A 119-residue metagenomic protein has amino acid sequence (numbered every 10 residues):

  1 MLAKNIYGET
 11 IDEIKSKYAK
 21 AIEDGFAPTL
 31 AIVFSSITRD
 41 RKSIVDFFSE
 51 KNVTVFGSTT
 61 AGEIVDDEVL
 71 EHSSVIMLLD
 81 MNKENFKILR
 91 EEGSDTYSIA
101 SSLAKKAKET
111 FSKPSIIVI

Functional and structural regions predicted by a protein language model:
M1-I119: Cofactor- and metal-binding active-site motifs of prokaryotic enzymes that mediate redox/radical or nucleophilic
